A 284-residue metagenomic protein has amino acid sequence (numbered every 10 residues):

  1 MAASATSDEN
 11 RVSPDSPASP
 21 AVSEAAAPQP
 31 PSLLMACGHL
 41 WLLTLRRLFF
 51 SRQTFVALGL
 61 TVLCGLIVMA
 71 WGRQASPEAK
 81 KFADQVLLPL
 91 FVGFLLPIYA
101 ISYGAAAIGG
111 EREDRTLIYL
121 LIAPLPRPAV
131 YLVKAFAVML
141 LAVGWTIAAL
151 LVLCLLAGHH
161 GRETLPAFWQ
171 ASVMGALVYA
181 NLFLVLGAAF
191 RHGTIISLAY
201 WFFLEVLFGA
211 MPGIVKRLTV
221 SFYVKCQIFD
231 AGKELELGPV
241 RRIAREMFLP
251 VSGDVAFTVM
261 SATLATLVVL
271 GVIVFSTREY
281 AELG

Functional and structural regions predicted by a protein language model:
A3-E9, P14-A18, Q74-E78, A189 (+2 more regions): Terminal transmembrane helical anchor/hairpin motif
S4, P20-L58: Aromatic- and glycine-rich beta-strand/loop motifs that create alpha-glucan
P28, G59-A107, D114, Y131-T194 (+5 more regions): Secretory targeting signals
L34-L42, P128, L132-F136, P166: Alpha-helical membrane-protein architecture signal
R52-T54, R127, H192: Membrane-helix interface/capping residues of multi-pass secondary transporters
Y119-P126: Short helix-to-coil transition segments within interhelical loops that connect adjacent transmembrane helices
T277-G284: Short cytosolic juxtamembrane segments of multi-pass membrane proteins
